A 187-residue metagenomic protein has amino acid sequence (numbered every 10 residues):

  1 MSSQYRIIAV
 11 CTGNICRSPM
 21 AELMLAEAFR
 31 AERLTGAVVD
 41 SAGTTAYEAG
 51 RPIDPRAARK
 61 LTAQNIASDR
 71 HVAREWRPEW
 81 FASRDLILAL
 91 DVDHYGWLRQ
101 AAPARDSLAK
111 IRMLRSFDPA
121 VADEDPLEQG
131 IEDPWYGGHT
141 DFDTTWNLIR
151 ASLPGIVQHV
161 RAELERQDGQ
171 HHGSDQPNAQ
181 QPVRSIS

Functional and structural regions predicted by a protein language model:
S2-S83, Q158-D168, R184-I186: Conserved active-site segments centered on acidic
Q4, L86, V92, G96-S187: Phosphate-binding/catalytic loops
S18, L90-D91: Replace "coordinates the UDP/GDP/TDP-sugar" with "coordinates nucleotide-activated sugar donors
